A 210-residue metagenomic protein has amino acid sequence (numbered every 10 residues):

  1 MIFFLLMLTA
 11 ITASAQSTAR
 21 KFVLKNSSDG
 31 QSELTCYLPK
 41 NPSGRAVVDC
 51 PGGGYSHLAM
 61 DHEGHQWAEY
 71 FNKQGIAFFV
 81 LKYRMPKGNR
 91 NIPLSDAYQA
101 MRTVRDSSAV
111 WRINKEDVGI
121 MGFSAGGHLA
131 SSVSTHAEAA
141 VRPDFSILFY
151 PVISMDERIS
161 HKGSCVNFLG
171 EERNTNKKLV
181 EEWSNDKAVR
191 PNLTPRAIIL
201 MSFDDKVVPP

Functional and structural regions predicted by a protein language model:
M1-A19: Bacterial Sec-dependent N-terminal signal peptides
A15-R45, R90-L94, S160, L179: N-terminal cap/lid segment of alpha/beta-hydrolase-fold proteins
G44-G53: Short beta-strand element of the alpha/beta-hydrolase
A59-A68, F79-K115: Catalytic nucleophile-loop/oxyanion-hole region of alpha/beta-hydrolase and closely related hydrolase-like folds
Q99-S164, V180-E181, N185: Primarily recognizes the serine-hydrolase "nucleophile elbow" in alpha/beta-hydrolase and SGNH/GDSL folds
R173-T194: Active-site nucleophile elbow and catalytic-triad environment of alpha/beta-hydrolase enzymes
I198-M201, D205: Short beta-strand/loop motif that positions the catalytic acidic residue of the alpha/beta-hydrolase fold
K206-P210: Conserved alpha/beta-hydrolase "acid-adjacent" motif
